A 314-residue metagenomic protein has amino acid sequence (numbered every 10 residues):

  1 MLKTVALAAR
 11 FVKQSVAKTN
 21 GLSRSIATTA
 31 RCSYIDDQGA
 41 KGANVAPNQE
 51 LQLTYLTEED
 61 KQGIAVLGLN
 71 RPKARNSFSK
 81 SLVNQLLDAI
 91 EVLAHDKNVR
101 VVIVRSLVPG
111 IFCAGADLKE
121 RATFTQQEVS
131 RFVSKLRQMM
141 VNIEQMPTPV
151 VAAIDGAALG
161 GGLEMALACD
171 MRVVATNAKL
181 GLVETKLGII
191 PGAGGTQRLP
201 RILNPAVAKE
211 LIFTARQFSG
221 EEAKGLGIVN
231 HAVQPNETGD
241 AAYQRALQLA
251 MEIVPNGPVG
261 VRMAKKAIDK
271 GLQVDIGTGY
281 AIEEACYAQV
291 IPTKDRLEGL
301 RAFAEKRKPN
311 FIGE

Functional and structural regions predicted by a protein language model:
L2-R105, T123, V141: Conserved CoA-thioester-binding segment of acyl-CoA-metabolizing enzymes
Y34-D36, N44-V45, H95-N98, S106-V141 (+3 more regions): Glycine- (often His-adjacent) and acidic-residue-rich active-site loop that binds/positions the CoA thioester
M139, I143-Q145, A153, L159-F213 (+3 more regions): CoA-thioester-processing core
M171, E210, T214-R216, E222 (+1 more regions): Well-ordered beta-strand positions
V173-A178, V229-A281, Q289-K294, N310-E314: C-terminal long alpha-helix characteristic of the crotonase
